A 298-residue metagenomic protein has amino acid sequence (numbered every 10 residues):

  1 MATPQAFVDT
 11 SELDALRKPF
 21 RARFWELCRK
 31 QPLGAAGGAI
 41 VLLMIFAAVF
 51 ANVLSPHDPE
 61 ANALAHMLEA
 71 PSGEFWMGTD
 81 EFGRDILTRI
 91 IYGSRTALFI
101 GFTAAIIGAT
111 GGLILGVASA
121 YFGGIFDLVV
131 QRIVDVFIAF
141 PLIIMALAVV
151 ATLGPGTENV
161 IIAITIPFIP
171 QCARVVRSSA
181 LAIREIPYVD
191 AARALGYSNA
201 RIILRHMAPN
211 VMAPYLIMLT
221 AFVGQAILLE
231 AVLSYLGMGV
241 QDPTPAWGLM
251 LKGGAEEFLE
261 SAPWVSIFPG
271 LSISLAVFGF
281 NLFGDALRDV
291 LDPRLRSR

Functional and structural regions predicted by a protein language model:
M1-L113, V117, G124-I125, V129 (+7 more regions): Gly/Trp-centered helix-boundary motif
K30, G34, T88-I100, A104 (+5 more regions): Alpha-helical transmembrane segments of multi-pass membrane proteins
V41, R89, Q131, L147-A148 (+5 more regions): Residue-level recognition of transmembrane alpha-helices in multi-pass small-molecule transporters/permeases
M44-A48, V150-A151, I164-Q171, A221 (+1 more regions): Alpha-helical transmembrane segments of multi-pass membrane proteins
W76, D80, I86, G108-G112 (+4 more regions): Generic hydrophobic transmembrane alpha-helix motif, especially the helices
A118-S119, V149, V176, V189 (+3 more regions): Hydrophobic alpha-helical interface/terminus motif in multipass membrane transporters
